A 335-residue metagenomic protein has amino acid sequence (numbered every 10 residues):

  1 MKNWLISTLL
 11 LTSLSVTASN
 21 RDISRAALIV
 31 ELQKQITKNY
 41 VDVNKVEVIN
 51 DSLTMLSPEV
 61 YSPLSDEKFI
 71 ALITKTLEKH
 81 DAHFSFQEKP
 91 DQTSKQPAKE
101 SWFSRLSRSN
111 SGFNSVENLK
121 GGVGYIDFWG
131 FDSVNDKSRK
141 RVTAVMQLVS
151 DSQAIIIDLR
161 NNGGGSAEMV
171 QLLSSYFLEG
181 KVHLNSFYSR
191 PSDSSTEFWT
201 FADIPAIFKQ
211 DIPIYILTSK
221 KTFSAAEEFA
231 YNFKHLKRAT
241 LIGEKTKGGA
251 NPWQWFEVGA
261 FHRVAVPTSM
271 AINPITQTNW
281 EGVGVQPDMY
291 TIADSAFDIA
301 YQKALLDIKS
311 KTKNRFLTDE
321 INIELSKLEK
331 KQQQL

Functional and structural regions predicted by a protein language model:
S13-T17: N-terminal signal peptide c-region/cleavage motif recognized by signal peptidases
L32, I126, I157, I214 (+2 more regions): Terminal peptide-recognition signature
Y40-L119, R315-L335: Extended, small/polar residue-biased N-terminal targeting/export presequences and adjacent propeptide/linker tracts
A71-T74, E78-S150, G282-A300: C-terminal, low-ordered peptide segments at domain boundaries
P90-T93, G130-V134, N161-A167, H183 (+4 more regions): Solvent-exposed loop/turn segments at secondary-structure junctions within structured extracellular/periplasmic domains
I126-D127, S152-G164: Short acidic catalytic loops
G165-P213, N251-P252, E257, S269-P274: Gly/Ser/Thr-rich loop/hinge elements
T278-E281, V285-L335: Low-complexity, Gly/Ser/Thr/Pro-rich intrinsically disordered linker/tail segments
